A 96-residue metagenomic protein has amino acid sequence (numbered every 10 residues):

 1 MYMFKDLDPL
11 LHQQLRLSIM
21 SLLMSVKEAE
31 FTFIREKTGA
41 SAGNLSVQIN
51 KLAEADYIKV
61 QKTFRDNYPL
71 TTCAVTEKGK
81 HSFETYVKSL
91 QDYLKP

Functional and structural regions predicted by a protein language model:
M1-F4, S21-L22, H81-P96: Amphipathic alpha-helical dimerization/coiled-coil segments that flank or bridge DNA-binding/regulatory modules
Y2-N44, T63-D66, L70-A74: N-terminal helix-turn-helix DNA-binding core of bacterial DNA-binding proteins
Q48: Residues within the DNA-recognition helix of helix-turn-helix
D56: Glycine-centered, phosphate/nucleic-acid-interacting loop/turn motifs that mediate DNA/RNA or nucleotide
V60: Short beta-strand "wing" residues that participate in macromolecule-binding interfaces
V75-G79: Accessory beta->alpha helical hairpin/"wing" motif in late/C-terminal subdomains of nucleic-acid enzymes
